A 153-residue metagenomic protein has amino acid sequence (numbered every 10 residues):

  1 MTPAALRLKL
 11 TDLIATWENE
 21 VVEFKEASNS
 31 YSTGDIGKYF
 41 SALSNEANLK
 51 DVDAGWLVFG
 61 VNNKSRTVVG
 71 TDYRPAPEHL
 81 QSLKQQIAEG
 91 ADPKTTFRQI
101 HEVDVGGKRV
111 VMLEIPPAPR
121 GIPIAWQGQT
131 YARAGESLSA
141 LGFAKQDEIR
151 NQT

Functional and structural regions predicted by a protein language model:
M1-T153: Conserved N-terminal catalytic/coupling substructures associated with nucleotide/phosphate chemistry
